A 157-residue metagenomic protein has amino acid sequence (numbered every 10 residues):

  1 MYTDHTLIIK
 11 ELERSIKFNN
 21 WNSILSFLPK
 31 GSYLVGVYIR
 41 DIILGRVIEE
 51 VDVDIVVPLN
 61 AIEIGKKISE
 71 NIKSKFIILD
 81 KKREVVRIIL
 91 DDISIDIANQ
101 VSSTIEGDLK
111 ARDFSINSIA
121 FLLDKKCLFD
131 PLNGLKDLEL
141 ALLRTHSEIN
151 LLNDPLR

Functional and structural regions predicted by a protein language model:
M1-R157: Catalytic cores of the polymerase beta-like nucleotidyltransferase superfamily and closely associated nucleotide
